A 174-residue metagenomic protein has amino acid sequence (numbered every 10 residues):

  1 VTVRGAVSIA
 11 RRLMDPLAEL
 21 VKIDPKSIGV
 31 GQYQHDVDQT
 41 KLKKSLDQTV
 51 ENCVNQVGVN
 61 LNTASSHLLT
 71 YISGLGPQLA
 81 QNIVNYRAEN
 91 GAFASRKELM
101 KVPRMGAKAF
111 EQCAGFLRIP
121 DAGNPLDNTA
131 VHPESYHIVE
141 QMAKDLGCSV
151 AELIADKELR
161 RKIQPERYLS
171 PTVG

Functional and structural regions predicted by a protein language model:
T2-A92, A107-A143: Long, highly charged, low-complexity intrinsically disordered interaction regions that mediate electrostatic DNA/RNA
L99: Phosphate-binding active sites in nucleotide-utilizing proteins
N124-G174: Low-complexity, acidic/Ser/Thr- and charged residue-rich accessory regions of DNA metabolism proteins
